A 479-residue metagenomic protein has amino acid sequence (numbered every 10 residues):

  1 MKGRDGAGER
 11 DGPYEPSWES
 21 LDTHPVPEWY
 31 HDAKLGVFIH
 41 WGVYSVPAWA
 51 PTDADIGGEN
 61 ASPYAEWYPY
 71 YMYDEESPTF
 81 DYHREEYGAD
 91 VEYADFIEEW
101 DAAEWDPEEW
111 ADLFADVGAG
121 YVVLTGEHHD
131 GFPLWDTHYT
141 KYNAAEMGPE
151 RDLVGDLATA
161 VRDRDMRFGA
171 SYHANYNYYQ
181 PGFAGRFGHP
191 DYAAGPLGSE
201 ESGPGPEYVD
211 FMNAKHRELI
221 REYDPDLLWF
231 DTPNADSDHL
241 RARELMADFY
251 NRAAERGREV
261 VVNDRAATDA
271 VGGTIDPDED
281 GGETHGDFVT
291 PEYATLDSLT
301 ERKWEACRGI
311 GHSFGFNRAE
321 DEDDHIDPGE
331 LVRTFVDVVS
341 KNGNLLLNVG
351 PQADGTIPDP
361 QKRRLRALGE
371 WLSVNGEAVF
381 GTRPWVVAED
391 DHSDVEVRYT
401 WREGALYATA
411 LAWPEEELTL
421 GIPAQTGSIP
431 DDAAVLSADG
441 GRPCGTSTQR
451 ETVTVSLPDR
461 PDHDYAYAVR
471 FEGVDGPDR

Functional and structural regions predicted by a protein language model:
K2-R479: Mature catalytic domains of secreted/periplasmic carbohydrate-active enzymes
